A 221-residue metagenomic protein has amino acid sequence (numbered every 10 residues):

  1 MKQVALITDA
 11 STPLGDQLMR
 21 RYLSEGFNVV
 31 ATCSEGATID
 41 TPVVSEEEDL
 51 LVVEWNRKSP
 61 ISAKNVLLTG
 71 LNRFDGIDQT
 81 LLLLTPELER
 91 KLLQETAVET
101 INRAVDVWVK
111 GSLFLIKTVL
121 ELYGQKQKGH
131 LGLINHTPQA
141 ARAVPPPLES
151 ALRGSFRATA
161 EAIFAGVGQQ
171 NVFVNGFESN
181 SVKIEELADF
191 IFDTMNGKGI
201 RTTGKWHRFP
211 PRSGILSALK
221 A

Functional and structural regions predicted by a protein language model:
M1-V30: Canonical Rossmann dinucleotide-binding motif of NAD(H)/NADP(H)-dependent dehydrogenases/reductases, specifically
V4-I7, G76-L82: Conserved hydrophobic beta-strands of the Rossmann-like cofactor-binding core in SDR/related NAD(P)H-dependent
S11, T85-L115, L120-G168, E178-N180: Catalytic loop of short-chain dehydrogenase/reductase
E25-T41: Conserved glycine-rich Rossmann-like NAD(P)H-binding loop of the short-chain dehydrogenase/reductase
N28-V29, H130, F173: Residues at the starts of beta-strands that form the adenosine-phosphate
V43-V53, Q170-V172, G204: A short helix-to-beta-strand connector/capping loop
V53-N72, L82-D106, L219: Conserved mid-core segment of classical short-chain dehydrogenase/reductases
G168-A221: C-terminal helical subdomain
